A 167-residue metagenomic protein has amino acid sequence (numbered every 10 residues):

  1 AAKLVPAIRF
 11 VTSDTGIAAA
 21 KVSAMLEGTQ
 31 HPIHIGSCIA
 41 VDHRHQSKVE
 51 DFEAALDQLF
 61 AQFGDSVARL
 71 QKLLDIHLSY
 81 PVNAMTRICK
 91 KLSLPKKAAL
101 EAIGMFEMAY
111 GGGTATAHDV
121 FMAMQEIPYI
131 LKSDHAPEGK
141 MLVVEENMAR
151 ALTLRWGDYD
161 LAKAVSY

Functional and structural regions predicted by a protein language model:
K3-Y167: Intrinsically disordered, low-complexity regions enriched in serine/threonine
